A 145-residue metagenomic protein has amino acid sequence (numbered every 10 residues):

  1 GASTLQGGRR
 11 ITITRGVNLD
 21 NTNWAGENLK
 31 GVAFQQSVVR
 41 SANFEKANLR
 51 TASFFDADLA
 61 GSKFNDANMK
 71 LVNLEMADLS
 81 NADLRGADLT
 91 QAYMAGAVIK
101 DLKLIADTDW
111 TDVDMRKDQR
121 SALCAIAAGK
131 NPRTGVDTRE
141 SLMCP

Functional and structural regions predicted by a protein language model:
G1-P145: Tandem repeat scaffolds
